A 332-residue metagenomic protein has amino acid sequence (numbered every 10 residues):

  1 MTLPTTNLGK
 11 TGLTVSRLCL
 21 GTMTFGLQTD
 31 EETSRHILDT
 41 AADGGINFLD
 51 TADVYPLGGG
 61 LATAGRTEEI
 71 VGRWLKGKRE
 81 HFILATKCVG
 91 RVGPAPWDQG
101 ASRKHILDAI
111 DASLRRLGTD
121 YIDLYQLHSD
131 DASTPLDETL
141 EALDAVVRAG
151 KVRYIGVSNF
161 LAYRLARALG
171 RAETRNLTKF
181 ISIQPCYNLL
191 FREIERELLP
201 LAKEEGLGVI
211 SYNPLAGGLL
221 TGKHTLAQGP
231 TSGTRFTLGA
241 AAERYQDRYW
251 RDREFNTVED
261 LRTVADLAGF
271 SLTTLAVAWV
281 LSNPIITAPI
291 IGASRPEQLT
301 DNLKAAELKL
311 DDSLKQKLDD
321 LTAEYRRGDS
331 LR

Functional and structural regions predicted by a protein language model:
M1-F82: N-terminal binding-site loop/beta-alpha segment at the start of enzyme catalytic domains that lines or forms
K10, D43, G72-E80, R115-G118 (+2 more regions): Acidic (Asp/Glu)-rich catalytic clusters
T22-E32, V92-K104, D130-T134: Active-site mouth loops of central-metabolism enzymes
D30-A41, A101-L117, L165-L169: Short, acidic/polar
F48-A52, L84-K87, Y121-Q126, G156-V157 (+1 more regions): Short beta-strand segments at enzyme active-site cores
V54-Y55, G77-A101: Structural motif corresponding to the early beta-alpha repeats
L114-S133: Active-site groove signature of glycoside hydrolases
D130, T134-L321: Beta/alpha (TIM)-barrel catalytic core signal, keyed to glycine-rich beta->alpha loops juxtaposed to Asp/Glu that bind
